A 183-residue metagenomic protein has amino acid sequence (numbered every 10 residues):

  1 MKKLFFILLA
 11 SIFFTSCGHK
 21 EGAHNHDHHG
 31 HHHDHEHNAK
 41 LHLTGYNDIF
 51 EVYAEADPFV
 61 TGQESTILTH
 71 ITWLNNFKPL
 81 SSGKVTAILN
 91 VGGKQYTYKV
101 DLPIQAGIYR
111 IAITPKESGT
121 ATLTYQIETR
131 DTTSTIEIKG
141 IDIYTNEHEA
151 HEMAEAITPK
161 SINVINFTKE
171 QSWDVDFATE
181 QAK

Functional and structural regions predicted by a protein language model:
M1-K183: Intrinsically disordered, low-complexity terminal tails/loops enriched in metal-binding residues
